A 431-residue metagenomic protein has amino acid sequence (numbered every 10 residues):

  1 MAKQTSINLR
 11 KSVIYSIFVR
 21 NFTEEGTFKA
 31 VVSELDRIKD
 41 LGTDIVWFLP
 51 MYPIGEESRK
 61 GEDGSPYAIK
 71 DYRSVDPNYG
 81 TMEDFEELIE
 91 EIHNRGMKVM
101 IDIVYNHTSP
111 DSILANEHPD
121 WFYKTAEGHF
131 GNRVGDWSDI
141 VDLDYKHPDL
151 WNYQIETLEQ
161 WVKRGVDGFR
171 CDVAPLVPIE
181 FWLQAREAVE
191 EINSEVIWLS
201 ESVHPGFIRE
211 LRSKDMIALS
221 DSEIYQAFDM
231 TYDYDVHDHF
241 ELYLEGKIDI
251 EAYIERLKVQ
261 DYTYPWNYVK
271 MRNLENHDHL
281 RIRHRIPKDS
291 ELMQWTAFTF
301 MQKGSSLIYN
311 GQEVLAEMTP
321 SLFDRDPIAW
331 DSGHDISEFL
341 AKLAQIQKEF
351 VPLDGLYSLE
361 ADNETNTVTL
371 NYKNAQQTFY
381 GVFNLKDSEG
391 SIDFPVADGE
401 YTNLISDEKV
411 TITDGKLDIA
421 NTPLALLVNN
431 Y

Functional and structural regions predicted by a protein language model:
M1-W47, P53, E86, E91-I92 (+7 more regions): Carbohydrate-interacting/catalytic domains
A2-V13, V19-V32, D36-D44, M51-R164 (+2 more regions): Substrate-binding/active-site clefts of carbohydrate-active enzymes
V13-Y15, V46-F48, V99-I101, F169 (+3 more regions): Hydrophobic faces of well-ordered beta-strands that scaffold small-molecule active sites in alpha/beta enzyme cores
T27-A30, G80-D84, D149-Y153, V177 (+4 more regions): Soluble or luminal CAZymes and related metallo-dependent hydrolases
K39, V162-K163, V259-W266: Acidic (Asp/Glu)-rich catalytic clusters
W47-K60, D102-D111, D172-P178, E201-P205 (+2 more regions): Short, solvent-exposed turn/loop segments enriched in Gly/Ser/Thr/Pro and often Arg
D172-Y264, K270, F298, E317-V351 (+2 more regions): Active-site-proximal helices and loops of the catalytic beta/alpha 8
Y264-I286: Active-site clefts of carbohydrate-active enzymes
